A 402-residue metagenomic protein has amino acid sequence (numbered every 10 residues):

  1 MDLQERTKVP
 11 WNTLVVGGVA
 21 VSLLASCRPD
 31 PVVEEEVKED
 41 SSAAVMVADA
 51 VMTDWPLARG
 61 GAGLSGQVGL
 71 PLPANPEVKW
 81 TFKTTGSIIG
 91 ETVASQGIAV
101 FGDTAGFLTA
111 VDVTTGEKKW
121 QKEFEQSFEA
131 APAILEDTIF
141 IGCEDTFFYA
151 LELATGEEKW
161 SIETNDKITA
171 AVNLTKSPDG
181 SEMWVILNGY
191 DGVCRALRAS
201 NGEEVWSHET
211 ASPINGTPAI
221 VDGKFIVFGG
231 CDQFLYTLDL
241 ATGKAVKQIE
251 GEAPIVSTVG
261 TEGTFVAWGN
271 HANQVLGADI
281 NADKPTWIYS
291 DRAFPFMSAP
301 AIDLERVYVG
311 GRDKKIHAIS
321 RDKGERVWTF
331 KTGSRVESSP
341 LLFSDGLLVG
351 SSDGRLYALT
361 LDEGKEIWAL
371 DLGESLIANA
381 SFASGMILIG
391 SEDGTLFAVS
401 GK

Functional and structural regions predicted by a protein language model:
L3-V15: Bacterial N-terminal signal peptides that target proteins for export
V19-A20: Hydrophobic helical h-region of N-terminal Sec-dependent signal peptides in bacterial secretory/periplasmic proteins
C27-D30: Bacterial signal peptide processing site
A43-K79: Blade/loop signatures of beta-propeller domains
D49-G60, T85-F107, K122-Y149, I162 (+8 more regions): Repeat-blade elements of multi-bladed beta-propeller folds
V78-F82, E117-K122, E157-I162, E203-H208 (+4 more regions): A short beta-strand motif characteristic of beta-propeller blades
D112-T115, E152-T155, R198-N201, D239-G243 (+4 more regions): Short loop/turn segments that connect beta-strands within beta-propeller blades
